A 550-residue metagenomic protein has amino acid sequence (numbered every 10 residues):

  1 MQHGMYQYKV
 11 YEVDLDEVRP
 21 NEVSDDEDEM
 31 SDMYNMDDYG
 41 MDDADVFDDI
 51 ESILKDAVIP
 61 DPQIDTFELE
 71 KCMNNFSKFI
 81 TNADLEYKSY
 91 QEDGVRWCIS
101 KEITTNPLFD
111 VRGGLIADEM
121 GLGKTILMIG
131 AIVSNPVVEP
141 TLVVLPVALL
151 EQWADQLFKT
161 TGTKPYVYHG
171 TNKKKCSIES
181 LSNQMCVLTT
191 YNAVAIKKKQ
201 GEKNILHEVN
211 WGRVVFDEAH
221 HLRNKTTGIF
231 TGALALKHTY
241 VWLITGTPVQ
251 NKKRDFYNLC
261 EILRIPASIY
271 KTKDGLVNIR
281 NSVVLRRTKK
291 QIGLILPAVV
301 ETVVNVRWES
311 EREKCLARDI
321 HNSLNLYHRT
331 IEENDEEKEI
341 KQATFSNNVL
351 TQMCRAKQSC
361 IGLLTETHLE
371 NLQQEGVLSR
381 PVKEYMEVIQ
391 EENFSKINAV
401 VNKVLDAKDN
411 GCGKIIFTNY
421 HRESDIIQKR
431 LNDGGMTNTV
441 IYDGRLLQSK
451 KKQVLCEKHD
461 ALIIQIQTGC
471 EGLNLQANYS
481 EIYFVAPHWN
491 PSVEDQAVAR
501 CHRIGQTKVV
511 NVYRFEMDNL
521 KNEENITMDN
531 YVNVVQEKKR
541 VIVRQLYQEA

Functional and structural regions predicted by a protein language model:
E68, F109-G113, E119, L127 (+5 more regions): Conserved Helicase C-terminal RecA-like lobe
E68-L115: Conserved pre-motif I regulatory segment
I99-I103, T125-E139: Walker A/P-loop NTP-binding motif
M120, T239-K252: Conserved helicase ATPase motor motifs in RecA-like P-loop NTPase domains
V138-K159, Y420: Conserved Walker A/P-loop ATP-binding site and its immediately adjacent core in helicase/helicase-like ATPase domains
L188-T189, A193, K203-E208, G228-H238 (+3 more regions): Inter-lobe coupling linker of SF2 helicases/translocases
K197, N251-K252, S424-I426, K451 (+2 more regions): SF2 helicase motor core recognition
W489-V498, H502-A550: A conserved SF2-helicase RecA2
